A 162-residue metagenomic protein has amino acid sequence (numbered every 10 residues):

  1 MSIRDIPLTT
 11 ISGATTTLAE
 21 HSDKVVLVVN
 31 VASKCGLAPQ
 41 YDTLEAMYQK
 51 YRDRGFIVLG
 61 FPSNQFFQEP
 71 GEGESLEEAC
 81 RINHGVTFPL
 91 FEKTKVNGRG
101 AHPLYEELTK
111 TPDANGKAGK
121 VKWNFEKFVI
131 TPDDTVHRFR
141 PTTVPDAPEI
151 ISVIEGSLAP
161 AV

Functional and structural regions predicted by a protein language model:
M1-A19, P39, H102-P103: N-terminal "domain-start" segment that seeds a small globular fold
K24-V25, K34, A38-F61, R81-H84: Conserved helix-turn-beta segment immediately C-terminal to the redox Cys motif in thioredoxin-like folds
V31: Hydrophobic adenine-recognition pocket in adenosine-nucleotide-binding enzymes
G55-E72, T87-G98: Thiol-based oxidoreductase modules, predominantly thioredoxin-like and allied folds used for disulfide exchange
E77-N124: Short, internal strand/loop/helix patches that form the active-site neighborhood or redox-interaction surface
E106, T111-V162: Thiol-/selenol-based redox modules, centered on thioredoxin-like and closely related oxidoreductase domains
